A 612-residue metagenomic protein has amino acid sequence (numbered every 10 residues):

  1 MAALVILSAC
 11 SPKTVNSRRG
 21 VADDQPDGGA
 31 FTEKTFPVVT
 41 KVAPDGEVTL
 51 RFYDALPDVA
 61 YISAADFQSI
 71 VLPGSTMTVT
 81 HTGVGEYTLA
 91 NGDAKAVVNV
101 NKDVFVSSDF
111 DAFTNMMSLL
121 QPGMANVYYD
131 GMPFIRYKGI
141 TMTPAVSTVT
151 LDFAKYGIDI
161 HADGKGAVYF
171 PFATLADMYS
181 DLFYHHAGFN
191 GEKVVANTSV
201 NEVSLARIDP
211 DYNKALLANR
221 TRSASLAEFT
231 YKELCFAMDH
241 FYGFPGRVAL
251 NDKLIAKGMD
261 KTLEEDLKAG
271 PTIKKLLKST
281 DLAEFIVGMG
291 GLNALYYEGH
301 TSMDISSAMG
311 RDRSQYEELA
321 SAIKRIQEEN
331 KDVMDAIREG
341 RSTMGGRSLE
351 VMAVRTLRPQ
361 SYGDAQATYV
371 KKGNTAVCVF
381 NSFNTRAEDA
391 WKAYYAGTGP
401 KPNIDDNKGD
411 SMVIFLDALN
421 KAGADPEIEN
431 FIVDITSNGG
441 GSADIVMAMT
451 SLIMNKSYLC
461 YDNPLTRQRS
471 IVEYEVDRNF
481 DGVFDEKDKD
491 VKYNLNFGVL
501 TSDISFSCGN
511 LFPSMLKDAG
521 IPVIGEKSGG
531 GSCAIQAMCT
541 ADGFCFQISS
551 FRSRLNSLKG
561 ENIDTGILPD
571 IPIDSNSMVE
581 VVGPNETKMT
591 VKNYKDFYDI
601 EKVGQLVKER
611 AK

Functional and structural regions predicted by a protein language model:
I6-A9: C-terminal motif of bacterial Sec signal peptides marking the signal peptidase cleavage site
S11-K13: Bacterial signal peptide processing site
G46-G83, K155-A176, D181-N190: Extracytoplasmic Gram-positive cell-surface binding/anchoring modules and repeats
D93-V97, D103-F431, I435-G439, D444-S451 (+6 more regions): Flexible, low-complexity junctional segments that flank or bridge functional domains
S382-R386, S437-A443, L459-C460, R467-Q468 (+3 more regions): Solvent-exposed loop/turn segments at secondary-structure junctions within structured extracellular/periplasmic domains
G440-N496, Q536, N562: Gly/Ser/Thr-rich loop/hinge elements
Q536-E561, M578-V579: C-terminal "exit" segments of structured domains
G560-K612: Low-complexity, Gly/Ser/Thr/Pro-rich intrinsically disordered linker/tail segments
